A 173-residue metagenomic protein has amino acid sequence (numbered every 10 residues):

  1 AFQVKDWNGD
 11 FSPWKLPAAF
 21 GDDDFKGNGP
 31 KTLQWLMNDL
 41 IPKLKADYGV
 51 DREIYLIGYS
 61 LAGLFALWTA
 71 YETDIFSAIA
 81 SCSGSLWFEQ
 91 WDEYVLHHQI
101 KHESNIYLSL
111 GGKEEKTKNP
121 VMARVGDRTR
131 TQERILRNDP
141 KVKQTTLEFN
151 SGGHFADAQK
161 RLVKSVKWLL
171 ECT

Functional and structural regions predicted by a protein language model:
A1-W35, D39, K43-D47: Serine-hydrolase catalytic machinery in alpha/beta-hydrolase-like enzymes
Q3-D6, A80-F88, G111-E114: Active-site nucleophile loop of the alpha/beta-hydrolase fold
P30, Q34, N38, M122-R134: Short, surface-exposed alpha-helical segments at coil->helix boundaries
E53-G58, C82: Short beta-strand immediately N-terminal to the catalytic nucleophile in serine-hydrolase-like folds
I57-A62, A66: Gly/Ala-rich beta-loop-alpha elbow adjacent to hydrolase catalytic centers
W68-S77: Conserved hydrolase catalytic core segment
S85-E103: Flexible "cap/lid" loop of the alpha/beta hydrolase fold
S109-E115, G126, R130-E133, R137-T173: C-terminal catalytic histidine-bearing segment of alpha/beta-hydrolase fold enzymes
